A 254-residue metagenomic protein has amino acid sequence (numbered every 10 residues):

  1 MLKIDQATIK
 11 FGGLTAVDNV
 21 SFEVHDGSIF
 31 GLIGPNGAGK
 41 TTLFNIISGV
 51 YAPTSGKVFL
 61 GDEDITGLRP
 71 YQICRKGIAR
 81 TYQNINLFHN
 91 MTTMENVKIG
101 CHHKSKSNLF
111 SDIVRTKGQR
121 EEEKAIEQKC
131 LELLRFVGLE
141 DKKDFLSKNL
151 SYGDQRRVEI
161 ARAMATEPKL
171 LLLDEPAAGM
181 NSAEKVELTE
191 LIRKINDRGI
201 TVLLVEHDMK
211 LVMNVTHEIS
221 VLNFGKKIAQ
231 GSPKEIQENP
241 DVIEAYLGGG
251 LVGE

Functional and structural regions predicted by a protein language model:
M1-E254: Glycine-rich phosphate-binding loops of nucleotide-dependent enzymes
